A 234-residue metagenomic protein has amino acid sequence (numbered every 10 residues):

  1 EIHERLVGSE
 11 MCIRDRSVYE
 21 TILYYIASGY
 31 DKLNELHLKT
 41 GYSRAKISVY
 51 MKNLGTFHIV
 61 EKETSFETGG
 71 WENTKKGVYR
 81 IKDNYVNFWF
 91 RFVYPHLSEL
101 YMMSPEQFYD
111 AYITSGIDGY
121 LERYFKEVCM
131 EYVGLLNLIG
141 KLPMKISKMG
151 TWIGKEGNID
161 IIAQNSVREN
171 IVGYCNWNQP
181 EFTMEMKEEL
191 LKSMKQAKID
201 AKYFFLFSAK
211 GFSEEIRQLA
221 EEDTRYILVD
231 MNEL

Functional and structural regions predicted by a protein language model:
E1-G8, C12-I13, D31: Single conserved hydrophobic/aromatic residue that forms the stacking wall/gate of nucleotide- or nucleobase-binding
E4, R14-D15, Y25, V78 (+1 more regions): Residue-level marker of regulatory loop/turn positions in helix-turn-helix DNA-binding domains and in histidine
E10, R14, L38-Y42, S65-R80: C-terminal helical "lid" subdomain and adjoining coupling/linker elements of P-loop NTPases
E10, R16-A27, M130: Hydrophobic residues on short alpha-helical segments
G29-K39: Short acidic, hydrophobic short linear motifs in intrinsically disordered regions
G41-F57: Short amphipathic alpha-helical interaction segments
G55-E67: A short, conserved structural fragment
G77-L234: A cross-kingdom feature that marks ATP-driven nucleic-acid transaction machinery
